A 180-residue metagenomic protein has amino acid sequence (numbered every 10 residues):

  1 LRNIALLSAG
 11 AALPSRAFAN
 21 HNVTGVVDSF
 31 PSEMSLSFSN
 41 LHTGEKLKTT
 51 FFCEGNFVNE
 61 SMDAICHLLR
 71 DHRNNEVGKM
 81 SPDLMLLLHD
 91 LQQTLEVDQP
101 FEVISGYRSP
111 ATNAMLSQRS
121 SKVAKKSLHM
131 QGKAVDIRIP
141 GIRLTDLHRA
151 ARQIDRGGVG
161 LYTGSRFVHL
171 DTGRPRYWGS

Functional and structural regions predicted by a protein language model:
L1-H21: N-terminal export signals
P14-K48: C-terminal segment of N-terminal export signals and the immediately downstream linker at the start of the mature
M34-S39, K122-S180: Catalytic cores and adjacent binding grooves of peptidoglycan-active enzymes
N40-H42, F51-C53, S105-Y107, I139-G141 (+1 more regions): A mature extracytoplasmic/lumenal domain signature
E54-I104: Active-site acidic/histidine clusters and adjacent loop/turn architecture that either coordinate catalytic ions
M85-Q92, N113, L144, H148: Extracytoplasmic/secreted envelope proteins and their assembly/folding machinery, especially bacterial periplasmic
P100-A114: Acidic helix-start/capping segments at beta-turn-to-alpha-helix junctions
P110-S127: Charged, often glycine-rich, active-site loop that binds/positions anionic groups
